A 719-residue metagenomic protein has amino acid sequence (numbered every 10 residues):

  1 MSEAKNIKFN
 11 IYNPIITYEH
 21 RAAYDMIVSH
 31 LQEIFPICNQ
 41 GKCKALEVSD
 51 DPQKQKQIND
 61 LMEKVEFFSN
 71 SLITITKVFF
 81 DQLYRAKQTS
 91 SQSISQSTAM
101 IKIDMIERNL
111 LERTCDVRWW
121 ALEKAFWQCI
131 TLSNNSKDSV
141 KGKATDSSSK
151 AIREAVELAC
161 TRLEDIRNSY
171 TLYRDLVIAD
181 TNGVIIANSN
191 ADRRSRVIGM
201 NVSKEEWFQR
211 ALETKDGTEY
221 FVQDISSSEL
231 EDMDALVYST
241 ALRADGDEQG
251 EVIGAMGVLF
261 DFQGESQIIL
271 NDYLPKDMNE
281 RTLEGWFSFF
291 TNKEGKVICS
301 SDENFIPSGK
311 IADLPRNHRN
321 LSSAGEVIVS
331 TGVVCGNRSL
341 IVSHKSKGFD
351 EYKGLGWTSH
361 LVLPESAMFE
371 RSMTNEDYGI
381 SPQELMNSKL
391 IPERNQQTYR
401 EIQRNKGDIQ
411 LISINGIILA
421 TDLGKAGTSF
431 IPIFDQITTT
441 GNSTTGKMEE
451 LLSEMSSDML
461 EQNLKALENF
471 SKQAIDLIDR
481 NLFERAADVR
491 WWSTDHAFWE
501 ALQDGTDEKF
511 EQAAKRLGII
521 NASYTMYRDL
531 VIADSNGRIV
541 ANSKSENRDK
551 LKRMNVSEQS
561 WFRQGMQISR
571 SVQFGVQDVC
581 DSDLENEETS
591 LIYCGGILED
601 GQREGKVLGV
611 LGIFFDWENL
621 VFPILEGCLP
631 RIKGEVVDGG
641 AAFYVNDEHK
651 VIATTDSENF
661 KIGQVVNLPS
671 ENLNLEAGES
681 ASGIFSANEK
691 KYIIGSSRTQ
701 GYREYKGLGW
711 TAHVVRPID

Functional and structural regions predicted by a protein language model:
S2-S147, L172, D234, Y238 (+3 more regions): Juxtamembrane extracytoplasmic/periplasmic/luminal helical "stalk" adjacent to the first N-terminal
R108-E123, D165-I185, G217-Y220, D272-I298 (+7 more regions): Short N-terminal helix-loop-first-beta-strand/juxtamembrane motif that initiates sensory/input modules
K150-A159, A466, D504-A513: Signal-transducing coiled-coil linker helices
E157-Y170, N201, A255-N320, E365-K389 (+3 more regions): Solvent-exposed, extracytoplasmic
C160, D165-N271, E326-N337, A522-D529 (+3 more regions): Extracytoplasmic/periplasmic ligand-binding sensor regions of membrane-associated signaling proteins
A211-A244, N279-T282, W286-F289, D313-W357 (+5 more regions): Membrane-proximal, non-catalytic sensory/regulatory domains of signal-transducing membrane proteins
G246-D247, K276-R281, G285, E303 (+11 more regions): P/S/T/G-enriched low-complexity
A255, T358-S359, V610, W710-T711: PAS (Per-ARNT-Sim) sensory domains
